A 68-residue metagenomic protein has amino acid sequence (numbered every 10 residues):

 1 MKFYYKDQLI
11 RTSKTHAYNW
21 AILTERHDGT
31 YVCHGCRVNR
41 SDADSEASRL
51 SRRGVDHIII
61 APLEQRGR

Functional and structural regions predicted by a protein language model:
M1-L23, S45, R52-P62, G67-R68: Short N-terminal "domain-start" leader segments that mark the transition from disordered tails or signal peptides into
T15-D42: Acidic, low-complexity, intrinsically disordered interaction modules
